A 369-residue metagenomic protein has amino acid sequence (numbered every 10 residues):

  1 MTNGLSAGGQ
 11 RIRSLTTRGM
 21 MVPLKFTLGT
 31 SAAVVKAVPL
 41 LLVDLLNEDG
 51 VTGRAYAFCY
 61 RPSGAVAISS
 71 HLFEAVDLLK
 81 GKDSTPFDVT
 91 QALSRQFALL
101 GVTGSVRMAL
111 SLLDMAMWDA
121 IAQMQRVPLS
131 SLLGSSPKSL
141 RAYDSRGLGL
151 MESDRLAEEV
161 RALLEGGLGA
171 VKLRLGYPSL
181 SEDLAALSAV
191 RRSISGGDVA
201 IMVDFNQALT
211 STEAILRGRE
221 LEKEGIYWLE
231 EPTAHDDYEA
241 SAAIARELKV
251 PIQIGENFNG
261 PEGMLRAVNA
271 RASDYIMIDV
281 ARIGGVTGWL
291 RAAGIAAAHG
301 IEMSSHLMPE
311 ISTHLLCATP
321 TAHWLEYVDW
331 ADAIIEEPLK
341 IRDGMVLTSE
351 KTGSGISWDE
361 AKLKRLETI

Functional and structural regions predicted by a protein language model:
M1-T52, I68-L72, F87, S111 (+2 more regions): Non-catalytic terminal accessory/regulatory regions of metabolic enzymes
T2-N3, Q10-L24, V34, V38 (+1 more regions): Flexible C-terminal active-site loop/helix
L5-Q10, Q123, V127-S139, V346: N-terminal amphipathic alpha-helix/helix-capping segment at the start of soluble metabolic enzymes
G9, S14-T16, L46-M124: Metal- or metallocofactor-binding catalytic centers and their adjacent structured scaffolds across diverse enzyme
I12, V43, G50, L113 (+8 more regions): Conserved, mostly hydrophobic/aromatic
A55, A142-R146, V171-L173, I201-F205 (+5 more regions): Hydrophobic faces of well-ordered beta-strands that scaffold small-molecule active sites in alpha/beta enzyme cores
S131-L248: Metal-dependent enolase-superfamily TIM-barrel catalytic cores that perform enediolate-based chemistry
R219, G225, D236-M345: Shared catalytic-loop signature of beta/alpha-barrel
